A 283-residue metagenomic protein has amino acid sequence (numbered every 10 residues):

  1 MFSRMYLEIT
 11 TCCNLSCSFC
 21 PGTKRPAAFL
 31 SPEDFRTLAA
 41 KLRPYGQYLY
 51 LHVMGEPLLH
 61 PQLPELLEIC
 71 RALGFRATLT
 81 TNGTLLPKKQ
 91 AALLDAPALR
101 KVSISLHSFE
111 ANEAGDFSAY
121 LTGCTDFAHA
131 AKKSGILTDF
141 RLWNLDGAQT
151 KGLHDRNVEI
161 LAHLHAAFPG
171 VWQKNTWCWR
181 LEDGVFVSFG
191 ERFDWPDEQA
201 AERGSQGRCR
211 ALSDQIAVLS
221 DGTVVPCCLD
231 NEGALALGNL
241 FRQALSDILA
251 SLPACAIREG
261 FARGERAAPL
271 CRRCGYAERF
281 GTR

Functional and structural regions predicted by a protein language model:
M1-P26, A40, E202, T223 (+2 more regions): N-terminal pre-core extensions flanking Radical SAM catalytic domains
M1-V102, N112-D116, G281: Conserved alpha-helical substructure of the radical SAM core
Y6, Y45-Y50, F109, Y120 (+2 more regions): Sequence-level detector for tyrosine residue identity
Y6-T11, L38-K41, E56, H107 (+5 more regions): Residue-level signal for functionally critical sites in structured catalytic/ligand-binding pockets
L30, L73, A96-A250, R263: Radical SAM enzyme [4Fe-4S]-AdoMet core and its adjacent flexible, acidic and glycine-rich loops/tails across
E33-R36, P61, E65, K88-A92 (+7 more regions): Generic alpha-helical secondary structure signal
Y48, L99, L137, Q215 (+3 more regions): A general structural signal for well-ordered secondary-structure junctions
